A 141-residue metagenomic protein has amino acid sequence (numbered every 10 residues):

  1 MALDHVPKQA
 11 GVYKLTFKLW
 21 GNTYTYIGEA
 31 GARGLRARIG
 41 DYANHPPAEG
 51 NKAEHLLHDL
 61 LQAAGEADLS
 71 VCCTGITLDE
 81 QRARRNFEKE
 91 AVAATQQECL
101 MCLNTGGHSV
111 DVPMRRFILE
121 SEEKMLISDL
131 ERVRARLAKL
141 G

Functional and structural regions predicted by a protein language model:
M1-T25, G31-G141: Boundary/linker segments flanking structured domains
